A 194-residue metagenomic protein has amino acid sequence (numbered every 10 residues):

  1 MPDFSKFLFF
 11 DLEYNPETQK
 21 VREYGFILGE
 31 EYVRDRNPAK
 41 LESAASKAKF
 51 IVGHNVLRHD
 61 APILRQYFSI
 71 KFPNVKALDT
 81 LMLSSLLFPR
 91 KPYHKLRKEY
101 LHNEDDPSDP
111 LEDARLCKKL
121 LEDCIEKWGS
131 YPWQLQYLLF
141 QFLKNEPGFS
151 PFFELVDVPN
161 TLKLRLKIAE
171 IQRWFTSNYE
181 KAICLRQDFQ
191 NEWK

Functional and structural regions predicted by a protein language model:
M1-K194: DEDD superfamily 3′-5′ metal-dependent exonuclease/proofreading module
